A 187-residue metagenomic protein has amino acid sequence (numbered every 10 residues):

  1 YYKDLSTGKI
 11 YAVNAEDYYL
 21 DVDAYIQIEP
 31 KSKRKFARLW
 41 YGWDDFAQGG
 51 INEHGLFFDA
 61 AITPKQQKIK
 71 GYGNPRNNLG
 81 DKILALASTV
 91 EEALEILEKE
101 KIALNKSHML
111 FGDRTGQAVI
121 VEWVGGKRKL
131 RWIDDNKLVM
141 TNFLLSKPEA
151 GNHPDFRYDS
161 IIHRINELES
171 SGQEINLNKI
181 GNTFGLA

Functional and structural regions predicted by a protein language model:
Y2-A85, S107, D113-A187: C-terminal, well-structured catalytic/ligand-binding subdomain of enzymes
D81-V90, L94-E100: Acidic, contiguous internal or C-terminal segments within carbohydrate-active enzymes that form a structured patch used
L94, K106-M109: Surface-exposed patches in mature extracellular/periplasmic domains of secreted proteins
